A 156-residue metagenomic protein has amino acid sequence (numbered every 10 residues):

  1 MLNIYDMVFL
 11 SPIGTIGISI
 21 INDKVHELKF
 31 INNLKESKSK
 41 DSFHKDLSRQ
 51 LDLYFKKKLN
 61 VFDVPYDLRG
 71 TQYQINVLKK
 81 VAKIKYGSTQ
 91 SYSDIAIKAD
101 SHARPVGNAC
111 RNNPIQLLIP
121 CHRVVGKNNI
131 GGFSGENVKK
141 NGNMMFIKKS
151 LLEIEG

Functional and structural regions predicted by a protein language model:
M1-F62, K127-G156: Low-complexity, small/basic-enriched stretches that occur predominantly at protein N-termini or linker tails
N3, M7, F62-G156: Nucleic acid-binding interface residues in structured DNA/RNA-binding domains, emphasizing the DNA-engaging scaffolds
